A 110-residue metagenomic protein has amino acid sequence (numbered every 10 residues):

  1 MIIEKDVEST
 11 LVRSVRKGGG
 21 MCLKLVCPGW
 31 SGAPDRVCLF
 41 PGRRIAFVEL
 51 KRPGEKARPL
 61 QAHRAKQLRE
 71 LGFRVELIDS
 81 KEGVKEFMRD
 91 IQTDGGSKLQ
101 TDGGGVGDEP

Functional and structural regions predicted by a protein language model:
M1-P110: Catalytic phosphate/metal-binding cores of nucleic-acid and nucleotide-processing enzymes, i.e., regions that mediate
